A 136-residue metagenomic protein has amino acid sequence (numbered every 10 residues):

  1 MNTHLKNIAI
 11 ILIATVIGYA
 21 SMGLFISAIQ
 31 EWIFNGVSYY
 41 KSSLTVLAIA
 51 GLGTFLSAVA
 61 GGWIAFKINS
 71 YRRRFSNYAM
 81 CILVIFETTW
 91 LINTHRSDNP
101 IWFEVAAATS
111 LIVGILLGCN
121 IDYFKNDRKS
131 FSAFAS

Functional and structural regions predicted by a protein language model:
M1-S136: Juxtamembrane/disordered regions of integral membrane proteins
